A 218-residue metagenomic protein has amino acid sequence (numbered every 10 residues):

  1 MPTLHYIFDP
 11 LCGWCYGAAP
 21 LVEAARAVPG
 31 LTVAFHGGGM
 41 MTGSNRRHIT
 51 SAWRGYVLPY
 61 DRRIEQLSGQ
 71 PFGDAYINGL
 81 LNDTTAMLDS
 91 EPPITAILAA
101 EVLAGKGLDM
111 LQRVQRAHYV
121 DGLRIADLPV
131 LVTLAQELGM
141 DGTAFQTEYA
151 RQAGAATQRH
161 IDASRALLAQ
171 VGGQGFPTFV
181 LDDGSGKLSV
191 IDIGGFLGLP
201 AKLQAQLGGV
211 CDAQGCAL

Functional and structural regions predicted by a protein language model:
M1-H5: Extreme N-terminal starter segment of soluble prokaryotic enzymes
F8-L11: Short pre-active-site segment immediately N-terminal to redox-active cysteine/selenocysteine motifs in thiol-based
Y16-Y119, C216: Structural alpha/beta surface segment adjacent to cysteine/selenocysteine redox centers across thiol/disulfide enzymes
A19-R26, L31, R116-L218: C-terminal cap of thioredoxin/glutaredoxin-like
